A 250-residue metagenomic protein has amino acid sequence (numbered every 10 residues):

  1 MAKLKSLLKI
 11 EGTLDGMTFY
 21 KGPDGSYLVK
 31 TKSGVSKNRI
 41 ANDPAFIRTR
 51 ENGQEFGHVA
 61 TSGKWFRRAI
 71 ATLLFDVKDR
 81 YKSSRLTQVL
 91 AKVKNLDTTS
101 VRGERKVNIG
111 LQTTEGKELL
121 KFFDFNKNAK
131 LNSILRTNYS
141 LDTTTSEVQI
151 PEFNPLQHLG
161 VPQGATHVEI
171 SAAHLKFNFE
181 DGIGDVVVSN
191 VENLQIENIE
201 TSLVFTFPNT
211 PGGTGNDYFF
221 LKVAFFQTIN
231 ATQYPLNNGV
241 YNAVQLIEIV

Functional and structural regions predicted by a protein language model:
M1-K127: Long, polar/Ser/Thr-enriched low-complexity segments that form simple helices or flexible linkers at protein ends
K30-T31, D43-F46, G53-F56, T87-L90 (+4 more regions): Glycine-rich loops and low-complexity Gly/Arg-rich segments that provide flexible linkers or classic glycine-based
K94-G239: Charged linear interaction tracts used for macromolecular binding and regulation
L236-I249: Low-complexity, polybasic segments enriched for Lys interleaved with small residues
